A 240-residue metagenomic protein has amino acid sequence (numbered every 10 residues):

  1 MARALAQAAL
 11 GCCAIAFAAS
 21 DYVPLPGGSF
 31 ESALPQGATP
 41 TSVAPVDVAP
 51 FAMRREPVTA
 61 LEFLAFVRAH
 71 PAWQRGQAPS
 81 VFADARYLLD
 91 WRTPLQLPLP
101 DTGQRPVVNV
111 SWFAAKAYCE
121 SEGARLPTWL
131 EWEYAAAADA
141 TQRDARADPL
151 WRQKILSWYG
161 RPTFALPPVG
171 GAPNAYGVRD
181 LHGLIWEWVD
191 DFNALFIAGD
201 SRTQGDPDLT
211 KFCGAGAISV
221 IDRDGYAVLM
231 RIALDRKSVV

Functional and structural regions predicted by a protein language model:
M1-A9: Bacterial N-terminal signal peptides that target proteins for export
C13-A14: N-terminal signal peptide c-region/cleavage motif recognized by signal peptidases
A18-D21, R105-P106, V110-F113, A124 (+2 more regions): Disulfide-stabilized, aromatic/cysteine-rich ligand-recognition loop
P24-S29: Mature N-terminal segment immediately following signal peptide/propeptide cleavage in secreted/periplasmic
S32-A38, F192-D200: Cytochrome P450 core scaffold surrounding the K-helix E-X-X-R motif and the conserved "meander" helix-loop region
S32-P50, Y226-V240: Short, polar loop/linker segments at the starts of domains and inter-domain junctions
D47-W151: Active-site microenvironments of metalloenzymes and redox enzymes
L156-H182: Short, well-ordered junction/capping motifs at the entry into regular secondary structure
